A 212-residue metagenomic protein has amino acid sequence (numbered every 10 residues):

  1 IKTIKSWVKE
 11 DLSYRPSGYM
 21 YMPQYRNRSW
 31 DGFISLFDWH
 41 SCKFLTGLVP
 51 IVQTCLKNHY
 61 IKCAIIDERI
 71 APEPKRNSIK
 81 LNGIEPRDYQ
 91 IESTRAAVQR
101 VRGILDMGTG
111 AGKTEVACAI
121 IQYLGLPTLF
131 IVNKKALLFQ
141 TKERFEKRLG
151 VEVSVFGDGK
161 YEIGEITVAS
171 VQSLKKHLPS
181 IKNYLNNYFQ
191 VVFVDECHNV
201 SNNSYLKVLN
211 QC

Functional and structural regions predicted by a protein language model:
I1-Y14: Short Lys/Arg-enriched alpha/beta "domain-start" segment
R15, T128-I131, K135-K160: Conserved helix-turn-beta segment of the N-terminal RecA-like "Helicase ATP-binding" lobe in SF1/SF2 helicases
Y21-Q24, R28-F44, P50-D106: Conserved pre-motif I regulatory segment
T54, E115, F139, K176 (+1 more regions): Alpha-helical elements of the RecA-like P-loop NTPase motor core of helicases
Q99-L124: Walker A/P-loop
L105, F130, T167-A169, V192: Hydrophobic positions in the central parallel beta-sheet of the AAA+
E146-N183: Inter-Walker segment of RecA-like/P-loop motor cores
V171-S173, S180-C212: SF2 helicase catalytic motif II
